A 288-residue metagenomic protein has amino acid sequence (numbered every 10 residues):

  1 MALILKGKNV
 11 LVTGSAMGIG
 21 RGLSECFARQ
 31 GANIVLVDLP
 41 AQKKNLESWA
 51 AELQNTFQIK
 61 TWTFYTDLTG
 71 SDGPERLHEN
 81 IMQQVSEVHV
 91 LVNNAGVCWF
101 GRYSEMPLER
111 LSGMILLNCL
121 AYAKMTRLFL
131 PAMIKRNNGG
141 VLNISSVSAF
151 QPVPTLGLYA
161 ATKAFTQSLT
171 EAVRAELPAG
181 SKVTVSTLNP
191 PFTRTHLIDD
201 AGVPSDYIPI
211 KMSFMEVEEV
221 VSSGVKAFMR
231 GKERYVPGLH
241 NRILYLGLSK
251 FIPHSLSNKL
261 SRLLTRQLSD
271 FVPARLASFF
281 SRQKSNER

Functional and structural regions predicted by a protein language model:
N9, A16-G18: Conserved glycine-rich cofactor-binding loop
A32-E47: Conserved glycine-rich Rossmann-like NAD(P)H-binding loop of the short-chain dehydrogenase/reductase
N94-W99: Conserved NAD(P)H cofactor-binding loop of Rossmann-fold oxidoreductase domains
R102-S112: Substrate-binding pocket helix/loop in short-chain dehydrogenase/reductase
T126, T162: Active-site helix of classical SDR
S146: Residue(s) in the substrate-gating loop at a strand-loop-helix junction that position the organic substrate next
E176-H240, K250: SDR active-site lid
